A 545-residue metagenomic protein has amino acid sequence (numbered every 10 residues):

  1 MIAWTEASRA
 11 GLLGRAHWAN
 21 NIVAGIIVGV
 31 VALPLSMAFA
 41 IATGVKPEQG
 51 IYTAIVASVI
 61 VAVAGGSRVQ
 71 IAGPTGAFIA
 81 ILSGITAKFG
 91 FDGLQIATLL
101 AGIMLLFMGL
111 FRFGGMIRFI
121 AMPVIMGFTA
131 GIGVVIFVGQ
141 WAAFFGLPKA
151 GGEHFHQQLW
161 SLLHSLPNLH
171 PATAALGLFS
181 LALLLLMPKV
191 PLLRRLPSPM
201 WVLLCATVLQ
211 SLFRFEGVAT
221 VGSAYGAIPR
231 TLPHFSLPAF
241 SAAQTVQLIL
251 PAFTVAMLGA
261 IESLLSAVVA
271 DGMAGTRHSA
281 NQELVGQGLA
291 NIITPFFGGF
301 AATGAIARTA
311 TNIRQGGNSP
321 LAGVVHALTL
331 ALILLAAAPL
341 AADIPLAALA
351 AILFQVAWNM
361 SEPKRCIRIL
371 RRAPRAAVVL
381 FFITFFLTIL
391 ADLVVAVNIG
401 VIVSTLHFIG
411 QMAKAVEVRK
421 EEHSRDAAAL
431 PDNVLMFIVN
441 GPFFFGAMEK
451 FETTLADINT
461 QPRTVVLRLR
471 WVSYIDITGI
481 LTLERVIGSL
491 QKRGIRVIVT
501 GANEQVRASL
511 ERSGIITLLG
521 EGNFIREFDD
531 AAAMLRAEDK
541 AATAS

Functional and structural regions predicted by a protein language model:
M1-R419, T482: Transmembrane helical cores of multi-pass ion-transport proteins
K420-S545: Structured cytosolic domains appended to multi-pass membrane proteins
